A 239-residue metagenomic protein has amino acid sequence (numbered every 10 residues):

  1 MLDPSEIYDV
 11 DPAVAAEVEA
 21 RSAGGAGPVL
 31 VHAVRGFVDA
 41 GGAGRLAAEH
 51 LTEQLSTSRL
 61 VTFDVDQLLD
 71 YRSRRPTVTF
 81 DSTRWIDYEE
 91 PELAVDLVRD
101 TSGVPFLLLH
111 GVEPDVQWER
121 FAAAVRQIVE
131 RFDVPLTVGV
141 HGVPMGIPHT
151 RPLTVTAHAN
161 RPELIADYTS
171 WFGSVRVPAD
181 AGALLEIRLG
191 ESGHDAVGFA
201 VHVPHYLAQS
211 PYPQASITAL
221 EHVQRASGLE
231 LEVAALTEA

Functional and structural regions predicted by a protein language model:
M1-G111: N-terminal short beta-loop-beta anion/metal-coordinating cradle
V34-V38, L108-W118, Y168-R176, Y206-S210: Flexible, glycine/proline-enriched loop segments at strand-loop-helix junctions that form or flank small-ligand binding
A40-G44, A48, P114, W118 (+6 more regions): Generic structural signal for well-ordered, non-membrane alpha-helical segments in soluble metabolic enzymes
L60-T62, L229-A239: Flexible, glycine/charged-enriched surface loops at secondary-structure junctions
V61, L107-L109, V138, D195-A200: Hydrophobic/aromatic beta-strand patches that form the interior of the parallel beta-sheet core in alpha/beta enzyme
V104, V112-E163, L185: Internal, conserved structured core segments that host functional sites
G146-A226, E230: Catalytic cores of processing enzymes, dominated by hydrolases/peptidases, characterized by acidic/His-rich
